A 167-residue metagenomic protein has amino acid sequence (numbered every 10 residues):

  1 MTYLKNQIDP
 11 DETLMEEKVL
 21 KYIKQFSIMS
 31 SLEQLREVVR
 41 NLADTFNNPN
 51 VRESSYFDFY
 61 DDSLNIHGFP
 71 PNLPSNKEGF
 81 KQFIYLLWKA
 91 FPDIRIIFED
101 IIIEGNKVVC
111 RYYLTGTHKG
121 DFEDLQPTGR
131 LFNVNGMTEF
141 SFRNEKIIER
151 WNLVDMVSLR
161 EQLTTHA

Functional and structural regions predicted by a protein language model:
T2-A167: C-terminal and inter-domain tail/linker signature
